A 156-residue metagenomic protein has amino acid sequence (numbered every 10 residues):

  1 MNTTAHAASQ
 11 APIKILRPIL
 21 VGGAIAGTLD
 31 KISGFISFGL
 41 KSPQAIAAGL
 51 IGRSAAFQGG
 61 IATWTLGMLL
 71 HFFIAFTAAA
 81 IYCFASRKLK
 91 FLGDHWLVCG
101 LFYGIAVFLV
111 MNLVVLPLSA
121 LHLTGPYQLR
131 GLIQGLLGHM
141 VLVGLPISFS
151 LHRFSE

Functional and structural regions predicted by a protein language model:
M1-P12: Short, Lys/Arg-rich, polar N-terminal cytosolic tail immediately upstream of the first transmembrane signal-anchor
Q10-G39: N-terminal signal-anchor transmembrane alpha helix
R17-I19, K88-L109: Internal alpha-helical transmembrane segments of multi-pass membrane proteins
G27-K31, G104-V114: Aromatic-anchored segments of alpha-helical transmembrane domains
G39-G60: Membrane-interface interhelical connector segments
G39-K41, L113-L136: Interfacial helix-loop-helix junctions of multi-pass membrane proteins
L66-C83: Hydrophobic alpha-helical transmembrane segments
G138-H152: Hydrophobic cores of alpha-helical transmembrane segments in multi-pass inner/ER membrane proteins, independent
